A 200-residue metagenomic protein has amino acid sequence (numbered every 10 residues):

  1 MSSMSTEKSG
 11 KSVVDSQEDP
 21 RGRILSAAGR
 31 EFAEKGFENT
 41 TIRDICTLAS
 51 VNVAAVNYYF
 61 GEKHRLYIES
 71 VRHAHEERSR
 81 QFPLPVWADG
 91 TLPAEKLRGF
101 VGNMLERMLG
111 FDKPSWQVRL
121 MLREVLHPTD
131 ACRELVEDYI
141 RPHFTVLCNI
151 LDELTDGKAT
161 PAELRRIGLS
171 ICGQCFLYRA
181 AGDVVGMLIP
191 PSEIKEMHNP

Functional and structural regions predicted by a protein language model:
M1-D19, R30: N-terminal intrinsically disordered/low-complexity leader segments
E18-S26, Y59-G90, E137: An amphipathic alpha-helix adjacent to DNA-recognition modules
R23, E31-R65, E69: Helix-turn-helix
P83-Q117, L164-I171: Hydrophobic alpha-helical connector segments
D112-E134, G182-L188: Amphipathic alpha-helical segments used for helix-helix packing
R119-L126, P161-D183, P200: Hydrophobic alpha-helical segments that form the core of small-molecule binding pockets and/or dimer interfaces
R141-I167, I189-S192: Hydrophobic alpha-helical bundle segments that form small-molecule/ligand-binding pockets
E193-P200: Short, intrinsically disordered, charge-balanced linker/junction segments flanking boundaries in proteins
